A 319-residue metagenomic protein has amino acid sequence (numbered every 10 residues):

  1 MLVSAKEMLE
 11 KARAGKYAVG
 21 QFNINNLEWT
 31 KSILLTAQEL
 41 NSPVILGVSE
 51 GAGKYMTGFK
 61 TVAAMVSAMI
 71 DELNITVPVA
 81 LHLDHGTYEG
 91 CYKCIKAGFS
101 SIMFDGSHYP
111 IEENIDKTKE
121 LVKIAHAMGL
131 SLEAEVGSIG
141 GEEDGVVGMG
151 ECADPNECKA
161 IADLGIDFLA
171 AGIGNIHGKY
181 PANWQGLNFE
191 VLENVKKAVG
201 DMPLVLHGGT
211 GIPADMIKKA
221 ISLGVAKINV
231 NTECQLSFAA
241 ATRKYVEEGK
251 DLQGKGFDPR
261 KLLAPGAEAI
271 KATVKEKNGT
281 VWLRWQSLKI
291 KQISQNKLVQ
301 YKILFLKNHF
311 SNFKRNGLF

Functional and structural regions predicted by a protein language model:
M1-G20, S67: N-terminal amphipathic alpha-helix/helix-capping segment at the start of soluble metabolic enzymes
A5-L9, L27-G51, F59-T76, Y88-G200 (+2 more regions): Alpha/beta enzyme core
Q21-N23, P43-G47, A80-H82: Short, conserved beta-strand segments within well-ordered enzyme catalytic domains that often line or immediately flank
I24, L81-T87, P203-A214: Glycine-rich beta-to-alpha transition loops that act as phosphate-gripper elements at the mouths of alpha/beta enzyme
E135, L206-T210, V230: Glycine-rich beta-strand-to-loop/alpha-helix junction loops that act as flexible
P213-I293: C-terminal alpha-helical cap/extension of soluble enzyme domains
Q292-Q295, Q300-Y301, H309: Low-complexity, intrinsically disordered or signal/transmembrane-proximal segments
L304-F313, L318: Short hydrophobic targeting helices and cationic amphipathic motifs that mediate membrane/organellar targeting
